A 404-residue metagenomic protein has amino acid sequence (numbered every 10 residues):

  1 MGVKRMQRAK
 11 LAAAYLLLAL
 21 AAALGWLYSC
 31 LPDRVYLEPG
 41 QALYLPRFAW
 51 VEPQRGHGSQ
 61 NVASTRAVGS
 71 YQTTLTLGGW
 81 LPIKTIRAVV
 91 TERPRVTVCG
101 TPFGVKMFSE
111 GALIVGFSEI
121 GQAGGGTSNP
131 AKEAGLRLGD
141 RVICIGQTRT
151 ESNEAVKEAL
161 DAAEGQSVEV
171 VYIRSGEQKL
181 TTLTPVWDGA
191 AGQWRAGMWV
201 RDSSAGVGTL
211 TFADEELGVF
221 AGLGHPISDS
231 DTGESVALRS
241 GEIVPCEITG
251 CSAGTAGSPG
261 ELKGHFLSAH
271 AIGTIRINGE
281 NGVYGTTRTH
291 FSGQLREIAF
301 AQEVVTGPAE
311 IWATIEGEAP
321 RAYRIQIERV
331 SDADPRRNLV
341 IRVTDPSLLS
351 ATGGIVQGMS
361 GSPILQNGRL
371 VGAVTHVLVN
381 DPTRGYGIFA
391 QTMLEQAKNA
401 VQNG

Functional and structural regions predicted by a protein language model:
G2-K4, Q54-V98, R276-Y323: Interdomain regulatory linker/hinge segments that flank or connect interaction modules in polarity/junction/synaptic
K10-Y28: Hydrophobic membrane-insertion alpha-helices, especially the h-region of bacterial N-terminal signal peptides
P39-W50, L138-G139, V305, S360 (+1 more regions): Short, flexible surface segments
S64-R66, C144-E177, D381-Q391: PDZ domains, with a preference for the canonical peptide-binding region formed by the helix
L75-G79, K84-I86, V90-R93, K157-G197: PDZ-domain C-terminal substructure recognizer with occasional recognition of PDZ-binding tails
G104, F108-E133: PDZ/PDZ-like groove recognition
A131-E154, I364-N367, V371-H376: Conserved PDZ fold ligand-binding element
T182-Q357, Q366-N367, T375, D381-Q396: Serine endopeptidase catalytic core focused on the charge-relay Asp
